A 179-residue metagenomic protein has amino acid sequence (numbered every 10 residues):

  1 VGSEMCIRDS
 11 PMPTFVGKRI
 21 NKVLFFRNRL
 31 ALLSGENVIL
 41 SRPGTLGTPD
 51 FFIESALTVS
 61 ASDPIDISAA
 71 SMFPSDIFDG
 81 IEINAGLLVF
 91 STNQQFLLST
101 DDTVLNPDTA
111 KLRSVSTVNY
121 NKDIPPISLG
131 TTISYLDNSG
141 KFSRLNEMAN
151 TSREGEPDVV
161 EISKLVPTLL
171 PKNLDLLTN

Functional and structural regions predicted by a protein language model:
G2-I7: Short, small-residue-biased leader/transition segments that mark boundaries at the very start of proteins
P13-E36, P74-D79: Beta-strand-rich domains and repeat architectures in extracellular enzymes and scaffolds, especially beta-propellers
L33-S62, S99-V104: Beta-propeller domains
N37, A69-N179: Beta-sheet-dominated scaffold domains
